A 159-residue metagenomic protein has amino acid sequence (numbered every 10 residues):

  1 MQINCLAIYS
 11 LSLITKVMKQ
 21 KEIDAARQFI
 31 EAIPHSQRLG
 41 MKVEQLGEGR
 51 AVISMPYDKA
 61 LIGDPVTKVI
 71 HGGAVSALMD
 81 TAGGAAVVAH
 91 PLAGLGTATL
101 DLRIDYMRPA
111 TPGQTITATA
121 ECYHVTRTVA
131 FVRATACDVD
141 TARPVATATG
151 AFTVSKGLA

Functional and structural regions predicted by a protein language model:
S10-P34: Extreme N-terminal tail/first-helix region
Q20-K21, A110-A159: HotDog/MaoC-like acyl-thioester-processing domains
Q37-L39, G49-A51, G96-L102, Q114-I116 (+2 more regions): A generic structural signal for short beta-strands and their flanking turns/coil linkers
G40-V69: Catalytic strand-loop segment that frames the active site of acyl-thioester-processing enzymes
I70-A93: Active-site helix/loop of acyl-thioester processing domains in fatty-acid/polyketide metabolism, spanning hotdog-fold
A86-T117, C122: Hydrophobic beta-strand-centered segment that forms part of the acyl-chain substrate-binding groove
